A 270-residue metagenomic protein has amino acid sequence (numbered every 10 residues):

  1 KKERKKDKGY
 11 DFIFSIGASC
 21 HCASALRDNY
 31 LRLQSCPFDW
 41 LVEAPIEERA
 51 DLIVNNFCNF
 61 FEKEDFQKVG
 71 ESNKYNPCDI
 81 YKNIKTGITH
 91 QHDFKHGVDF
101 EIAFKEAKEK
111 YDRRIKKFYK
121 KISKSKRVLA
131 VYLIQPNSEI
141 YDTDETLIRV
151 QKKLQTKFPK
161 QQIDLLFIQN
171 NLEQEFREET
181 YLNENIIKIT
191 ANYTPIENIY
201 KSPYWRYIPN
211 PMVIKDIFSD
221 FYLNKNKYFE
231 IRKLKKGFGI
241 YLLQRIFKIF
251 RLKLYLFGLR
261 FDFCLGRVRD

Functional and structural regions predicted by a protein language model:
K1-D7, N226-D270: Membrane-proximal basic amphipathic "stem/tether" segments
K1-F229: Extracellular glycan-modifying ectodomains
